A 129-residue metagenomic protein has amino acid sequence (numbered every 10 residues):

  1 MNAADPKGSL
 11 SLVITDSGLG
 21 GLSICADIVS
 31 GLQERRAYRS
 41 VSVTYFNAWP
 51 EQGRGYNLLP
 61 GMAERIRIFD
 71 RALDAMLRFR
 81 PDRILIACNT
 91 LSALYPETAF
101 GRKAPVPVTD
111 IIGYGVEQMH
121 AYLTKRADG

Functional and structural regions predicted by a protein language model:
M1-G129: Non-catalytic structural scaffold of enzyme domains
